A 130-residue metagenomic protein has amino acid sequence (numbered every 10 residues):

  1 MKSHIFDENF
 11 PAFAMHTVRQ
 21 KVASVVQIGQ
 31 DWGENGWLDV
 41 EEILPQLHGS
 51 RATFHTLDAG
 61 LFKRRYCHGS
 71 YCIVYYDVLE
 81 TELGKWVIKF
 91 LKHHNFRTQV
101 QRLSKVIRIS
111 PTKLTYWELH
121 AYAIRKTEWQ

Functional and structural regions predicted by a protein language model:
M1-H4, E41-A52, W129-Q130: Short, mixed-charge, low-aromatic patches
K2-T17, K21-V22, Q27-Q30, F62-T81 (+1 more regions): Polar low-complexity intrinsically disordered regions
D7, D39-V40, D58: Acidic side chains
V26-E41, P45-G49: Basic nucleic-acid-binding interfaces
Q46-G69: Acidic, metal-binding active-site segment of PIN/NYN-like and related structure-specific nucleases
